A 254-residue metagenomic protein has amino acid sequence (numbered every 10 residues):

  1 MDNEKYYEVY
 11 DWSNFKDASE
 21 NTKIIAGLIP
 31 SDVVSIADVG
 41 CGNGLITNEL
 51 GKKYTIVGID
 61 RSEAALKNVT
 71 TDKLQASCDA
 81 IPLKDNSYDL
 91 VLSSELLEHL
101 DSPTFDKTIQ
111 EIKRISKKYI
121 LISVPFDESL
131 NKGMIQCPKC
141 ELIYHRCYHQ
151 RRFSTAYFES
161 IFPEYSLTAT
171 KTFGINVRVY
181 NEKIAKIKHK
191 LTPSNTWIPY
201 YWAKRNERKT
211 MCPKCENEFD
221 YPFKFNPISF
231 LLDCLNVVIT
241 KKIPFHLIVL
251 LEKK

Functional and structural regions predicted by a protein language model:
M1-K84, L90-L92, D106-I109, P138 (+2 more regions): Conserved N-terminal segment of class I S-adenosyl-L-methionine
Y10-F15, E49, D101-E252: S-adenosyl-L-methionine-dependent methyltransferase catalytic module, highlighting the catalytic core
A64, I81, H99, D127-L130: Active-site loop signature of alpha/beta-hydrolase-fold enzymes
A80-D85, L100-D101, F162: Activation segment
L92-P103: A short SAM/SAH-binding and catalytic strip from SAM-dependent methyltransferases
